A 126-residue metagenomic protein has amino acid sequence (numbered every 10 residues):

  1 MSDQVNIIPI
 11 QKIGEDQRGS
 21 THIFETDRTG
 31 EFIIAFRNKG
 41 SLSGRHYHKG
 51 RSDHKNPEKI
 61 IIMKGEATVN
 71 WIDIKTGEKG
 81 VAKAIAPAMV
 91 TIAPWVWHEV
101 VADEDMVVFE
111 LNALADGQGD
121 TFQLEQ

Functional and structural regions predicted by a protein language model:
M1-I34: A short, N-terminal "cap"/entry segment at the start of jelly-roll beta-barrel domains of the cupin/DSBH fold
D3-N6, E99-Q126: Double-stranded beta-helix
G14, D73-P94: Short acidic-glycine-tyrosine-enriched beta hairpin
G14, I34-N56: Conserved short histidine dyad/triad with adjacent acidic residue
T21, R45, V69-N70, I92 (+2 more regions): Short beta-strand His + acidic residue motifs that chelate non-heme Fe in jelly-roll/DSBH and cupin folds
D27, I62, I85, A93-W95 (+1 more regions): A short, compositionally biased micro-patch
R51, K75-G77, V107, A115-D116: Short, surface-exposed beta-strand-loop junctions and turns on beta-sheet-rich folds
K55-I72: Glycine- and acidic-residue-biased ligand/ion/polar-headgroup-sensing regions
